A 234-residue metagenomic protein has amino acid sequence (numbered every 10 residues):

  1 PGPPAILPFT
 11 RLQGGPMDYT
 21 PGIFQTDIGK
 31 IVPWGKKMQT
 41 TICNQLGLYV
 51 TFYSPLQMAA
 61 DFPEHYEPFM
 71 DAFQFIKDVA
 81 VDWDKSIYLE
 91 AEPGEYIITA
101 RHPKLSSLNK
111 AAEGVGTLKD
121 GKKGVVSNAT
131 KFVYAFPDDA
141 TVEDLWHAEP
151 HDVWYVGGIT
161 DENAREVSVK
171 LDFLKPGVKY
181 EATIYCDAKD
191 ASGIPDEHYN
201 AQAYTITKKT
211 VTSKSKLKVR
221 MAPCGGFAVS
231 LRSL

Functional and structural regions predicted by a protein language model:
P1-H65, N109, A191: Glycan-recognition surfaces
F9-T10, T40-I42, V50, A100-H102 (+3 more regions): A general structural signal for short secondary-structure junctions and capping/turn motifs
G15-M17, N44-L48, S54-L56, Y96-I98 (+5 more regions): Structural beta-strand/beta-sheet cores of well-ordered domains, especially the beta-sheet scaffolds that support
T20, D27-I28, W34-K37, E64-E95 (+4 more regions): Accessory carbohydrate-recognition regions in carbohydrate-active enzymes
S54-A59, D82-S86, A228: Short secondary-structure junctions and interdomain/linker hinges
E64-Y155, P195-N200: Glycan-recognition and catalytic regions of carbohydrate-active enzymes
A111, G124-N128, F132, D138-V142 (+1 more regions): C-terminal beta-sandwich/jelly-roll accessory domains of carbohydrate-active enzymes
G157-I159: Short edge beta-strand/loop segments characteristic of extracellular beta-sandwich folds
